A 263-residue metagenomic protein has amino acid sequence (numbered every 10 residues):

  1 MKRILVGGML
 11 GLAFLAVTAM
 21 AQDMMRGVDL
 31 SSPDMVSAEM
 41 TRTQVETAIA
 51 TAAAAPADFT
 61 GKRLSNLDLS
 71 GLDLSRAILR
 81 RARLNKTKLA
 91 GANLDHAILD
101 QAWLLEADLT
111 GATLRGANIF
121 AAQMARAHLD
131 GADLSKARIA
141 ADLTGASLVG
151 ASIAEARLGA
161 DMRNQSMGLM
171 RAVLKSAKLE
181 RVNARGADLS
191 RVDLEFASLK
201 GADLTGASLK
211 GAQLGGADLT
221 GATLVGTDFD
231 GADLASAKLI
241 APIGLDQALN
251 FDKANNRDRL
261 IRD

Functional and structural regions predicted by a protein language model:
M1-I4: Positively charged n-region of N-terminal signal peptides that target proteins for export
V6-G7, E46: General helical structural elements
G7-A16: Bacterial N-terminal signal peptides
M20-D263: Tandem repeat scaffolds
